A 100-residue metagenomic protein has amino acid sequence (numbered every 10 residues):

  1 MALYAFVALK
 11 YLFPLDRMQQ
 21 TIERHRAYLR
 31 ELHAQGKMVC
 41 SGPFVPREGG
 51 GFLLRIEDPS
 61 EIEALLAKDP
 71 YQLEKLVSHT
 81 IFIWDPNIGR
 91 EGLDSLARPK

Functional and structural regions predicted by a protein language model:
M1-K100: Conserved, structured core segments of small domains
